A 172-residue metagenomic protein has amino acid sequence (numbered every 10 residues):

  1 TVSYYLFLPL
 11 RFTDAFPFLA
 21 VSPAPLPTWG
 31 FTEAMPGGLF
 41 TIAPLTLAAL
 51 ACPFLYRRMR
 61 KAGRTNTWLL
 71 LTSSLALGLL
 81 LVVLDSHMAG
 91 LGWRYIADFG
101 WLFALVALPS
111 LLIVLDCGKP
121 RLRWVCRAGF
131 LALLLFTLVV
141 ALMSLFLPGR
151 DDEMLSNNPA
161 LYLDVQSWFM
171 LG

Functional and structural regions predicted by a protein language model:
T1-A48, S74: Lumenal/periplasmic acceptor-binding loop at the mouth of the active site in multi-pass, GT-C-fold membrane enzymes
A15-P27, R57-D85: Flexible internal linker/loop segments at domain or repeat junctions
F31, G37-T65, A107-I113: Hydrophobic, aromatic-rich transmembrane alpha-helices and their immediate juxtamembrane boundary segments
T32-G38, V83-G100, F146-E153: Membrane-interface catalytic loops of GT-C/OST-like multi-pass glycosylation enzymes that act
T46, I96-A107: Hydrophobic core segments of transmembrane alpha-helices in multi-pass, intramembrane catalytic enzymes
A49-C52, G78-D85, V106, S110 (+1 more regions): Helical transmembrane-bundle signal
T65-A76, V114-P148: Signature aromatic-anchored transmembrane alpha helix within multi-pass, membrane-resident enzymes that catalyze glycan
D152-G172: Membrane-interface segments at or immediately adjacent to transmembrane helices that form the boundary between
